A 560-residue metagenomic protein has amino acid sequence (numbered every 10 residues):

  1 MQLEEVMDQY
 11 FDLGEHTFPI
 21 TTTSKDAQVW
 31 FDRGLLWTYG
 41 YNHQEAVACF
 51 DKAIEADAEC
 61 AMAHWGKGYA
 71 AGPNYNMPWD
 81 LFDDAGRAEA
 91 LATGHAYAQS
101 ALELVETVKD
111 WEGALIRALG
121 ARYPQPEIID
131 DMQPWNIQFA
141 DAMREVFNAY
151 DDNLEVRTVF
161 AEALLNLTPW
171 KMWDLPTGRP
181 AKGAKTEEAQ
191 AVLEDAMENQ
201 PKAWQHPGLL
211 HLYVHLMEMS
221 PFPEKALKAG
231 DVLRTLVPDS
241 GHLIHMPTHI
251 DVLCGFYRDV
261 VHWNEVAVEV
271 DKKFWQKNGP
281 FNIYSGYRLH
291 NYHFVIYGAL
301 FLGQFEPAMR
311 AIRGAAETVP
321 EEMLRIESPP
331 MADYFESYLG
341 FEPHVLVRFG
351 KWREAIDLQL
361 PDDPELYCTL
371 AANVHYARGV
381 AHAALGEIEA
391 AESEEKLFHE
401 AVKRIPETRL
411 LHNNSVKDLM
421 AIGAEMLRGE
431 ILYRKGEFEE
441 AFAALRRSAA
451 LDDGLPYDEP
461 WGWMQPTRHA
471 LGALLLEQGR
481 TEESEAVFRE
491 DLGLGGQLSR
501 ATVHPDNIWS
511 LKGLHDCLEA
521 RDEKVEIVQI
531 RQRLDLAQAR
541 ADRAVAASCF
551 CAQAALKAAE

Functional and structural regions predicted by a protein language model:
M1-E59, H64-D152, V159-P201, L210-S220 (+11 more regions): Short coil/linker segments at helix-helix boundaries
A61, G68, G72-Y75, D84-E103 (+8 more regions): TPR/TPR-like (Sel1-like) alpha-helical repeat modules
A70, A163, L167-W170, L216 (+8 more regions): TPR/TPR-like alpha-solenoid repeats
G379-G386, K417-A449, Q465-T481: C-terminal substrate/ligand-recognition segments
